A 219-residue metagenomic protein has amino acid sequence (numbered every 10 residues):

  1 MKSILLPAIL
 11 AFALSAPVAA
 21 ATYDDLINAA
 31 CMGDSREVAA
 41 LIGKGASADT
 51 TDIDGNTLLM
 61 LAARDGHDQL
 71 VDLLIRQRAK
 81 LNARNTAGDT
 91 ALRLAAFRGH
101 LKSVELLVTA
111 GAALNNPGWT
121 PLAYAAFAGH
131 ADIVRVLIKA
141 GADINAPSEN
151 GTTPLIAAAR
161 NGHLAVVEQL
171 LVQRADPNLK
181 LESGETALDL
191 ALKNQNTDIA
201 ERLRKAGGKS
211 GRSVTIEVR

Functional and structural regions predicted by a protein language model:
E37, Q69-L70, K102-S103, D132-I133 (+2 more regions): Conserved ankyrin/ankyrin-like repeat signature
T51, R84, L114-P117, P147 (+1 more regions): Ankyrin-repeat boundary/linker signal
